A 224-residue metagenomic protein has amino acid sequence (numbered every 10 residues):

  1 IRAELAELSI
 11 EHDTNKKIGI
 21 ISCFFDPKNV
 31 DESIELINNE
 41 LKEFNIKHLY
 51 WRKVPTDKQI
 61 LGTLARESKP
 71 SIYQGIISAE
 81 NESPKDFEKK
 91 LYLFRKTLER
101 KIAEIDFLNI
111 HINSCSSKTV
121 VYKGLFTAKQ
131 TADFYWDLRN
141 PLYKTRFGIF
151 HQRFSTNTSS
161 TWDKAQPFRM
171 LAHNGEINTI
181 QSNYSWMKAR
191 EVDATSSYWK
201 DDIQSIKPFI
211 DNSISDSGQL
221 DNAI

Functional and structural regions predicted by a protein language model:
I1-I224: Conserved short alpha-helical segments that host acidic/polar catalytic motifs at enzyme active sites
